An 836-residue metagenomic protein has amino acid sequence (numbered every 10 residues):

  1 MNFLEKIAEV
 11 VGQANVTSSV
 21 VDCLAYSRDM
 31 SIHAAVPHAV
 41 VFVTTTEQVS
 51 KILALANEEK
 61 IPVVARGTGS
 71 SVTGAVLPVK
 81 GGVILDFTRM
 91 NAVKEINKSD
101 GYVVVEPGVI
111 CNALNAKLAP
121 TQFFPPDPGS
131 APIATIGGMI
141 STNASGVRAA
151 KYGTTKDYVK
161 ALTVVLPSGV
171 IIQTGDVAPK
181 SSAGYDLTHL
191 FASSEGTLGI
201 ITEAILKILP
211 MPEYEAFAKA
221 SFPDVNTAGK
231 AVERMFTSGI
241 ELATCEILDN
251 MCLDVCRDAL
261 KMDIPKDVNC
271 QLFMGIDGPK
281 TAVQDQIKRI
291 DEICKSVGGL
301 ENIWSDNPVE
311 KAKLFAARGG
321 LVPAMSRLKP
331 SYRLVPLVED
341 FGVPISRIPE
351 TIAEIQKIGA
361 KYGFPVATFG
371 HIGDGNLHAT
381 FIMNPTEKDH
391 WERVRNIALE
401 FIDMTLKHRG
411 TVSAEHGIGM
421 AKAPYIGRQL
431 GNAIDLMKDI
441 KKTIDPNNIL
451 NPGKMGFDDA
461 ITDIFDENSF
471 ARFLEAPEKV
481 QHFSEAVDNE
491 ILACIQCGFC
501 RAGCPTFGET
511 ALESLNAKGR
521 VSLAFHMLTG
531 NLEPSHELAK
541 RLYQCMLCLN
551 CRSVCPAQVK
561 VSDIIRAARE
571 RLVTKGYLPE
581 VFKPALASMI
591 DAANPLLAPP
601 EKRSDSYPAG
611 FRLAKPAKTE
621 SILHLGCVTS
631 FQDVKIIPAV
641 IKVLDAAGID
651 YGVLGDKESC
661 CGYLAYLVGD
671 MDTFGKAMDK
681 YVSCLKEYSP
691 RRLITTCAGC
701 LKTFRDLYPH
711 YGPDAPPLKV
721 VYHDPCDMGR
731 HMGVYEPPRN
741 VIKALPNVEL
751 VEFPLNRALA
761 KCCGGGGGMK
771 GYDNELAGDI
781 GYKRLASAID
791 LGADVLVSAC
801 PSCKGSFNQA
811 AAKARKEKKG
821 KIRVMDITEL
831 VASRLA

Functional and structural regions predicted by a protein language model:
M1-A54, S70-G101, C252-L260, P308-V338 (+3 more regions): N-terminal flexible segment immediately upstream of the FAD-binding catalytic core in FAD-dependent oxidoreductases
M1-D29, E58-I61, I293-K313, K407-V412 (+1 more regions): N-terminal accessory segments
S18-V20, Y26, P210, A216 (+4 more regions): C-terminal substrate-recognition/cap domain of FAD-linked oxidoreductases
A92-I96, V103-E246, I449-N451, G456 (+2 more regions): FAD-binding subdomain of flavoenzyme oxidoreductases
E392, S469-I491, F507-N594, K676 (+3 more regions): Ferredoxin-type iron-sulfur electron-transfer modules in oxidoreductases and energy-metabolism complexes
L430-G508, S562, A567-E570, K575 (+1 more regions): Intrinsic disorder at enzyme termini
D488, L515, V521-Y708: Iron-sulfur-cluster electron-transfer modules
Q558, V628-G712, D727-K743, E749-A836: Cofactor-cradling patches in redox/metallo enzymes
